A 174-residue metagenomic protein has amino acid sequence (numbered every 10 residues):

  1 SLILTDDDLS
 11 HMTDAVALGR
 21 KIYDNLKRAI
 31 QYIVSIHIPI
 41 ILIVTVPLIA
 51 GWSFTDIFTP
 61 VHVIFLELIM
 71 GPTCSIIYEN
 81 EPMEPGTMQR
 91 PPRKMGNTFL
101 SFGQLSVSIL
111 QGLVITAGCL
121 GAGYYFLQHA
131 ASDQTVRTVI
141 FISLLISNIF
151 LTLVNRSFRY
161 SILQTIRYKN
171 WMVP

Functional and structural regions predicted by a protein language model:
S1-I162: Membrane-embedded transport module
L163-P174: Cytoplasmic-side transmembrane-helix entry/capping segments in multi-pass membrane proteins
